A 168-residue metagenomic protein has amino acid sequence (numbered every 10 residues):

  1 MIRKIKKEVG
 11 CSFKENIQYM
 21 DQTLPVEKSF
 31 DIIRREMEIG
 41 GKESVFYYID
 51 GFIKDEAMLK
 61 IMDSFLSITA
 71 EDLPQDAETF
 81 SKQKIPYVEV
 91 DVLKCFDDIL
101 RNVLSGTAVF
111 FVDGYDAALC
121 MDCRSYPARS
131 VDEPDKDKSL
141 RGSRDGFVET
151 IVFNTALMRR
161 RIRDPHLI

Functional and structural regions predicted by a protein language model:
M1-I168: Membrane-embedded alpha-helical signal segments
